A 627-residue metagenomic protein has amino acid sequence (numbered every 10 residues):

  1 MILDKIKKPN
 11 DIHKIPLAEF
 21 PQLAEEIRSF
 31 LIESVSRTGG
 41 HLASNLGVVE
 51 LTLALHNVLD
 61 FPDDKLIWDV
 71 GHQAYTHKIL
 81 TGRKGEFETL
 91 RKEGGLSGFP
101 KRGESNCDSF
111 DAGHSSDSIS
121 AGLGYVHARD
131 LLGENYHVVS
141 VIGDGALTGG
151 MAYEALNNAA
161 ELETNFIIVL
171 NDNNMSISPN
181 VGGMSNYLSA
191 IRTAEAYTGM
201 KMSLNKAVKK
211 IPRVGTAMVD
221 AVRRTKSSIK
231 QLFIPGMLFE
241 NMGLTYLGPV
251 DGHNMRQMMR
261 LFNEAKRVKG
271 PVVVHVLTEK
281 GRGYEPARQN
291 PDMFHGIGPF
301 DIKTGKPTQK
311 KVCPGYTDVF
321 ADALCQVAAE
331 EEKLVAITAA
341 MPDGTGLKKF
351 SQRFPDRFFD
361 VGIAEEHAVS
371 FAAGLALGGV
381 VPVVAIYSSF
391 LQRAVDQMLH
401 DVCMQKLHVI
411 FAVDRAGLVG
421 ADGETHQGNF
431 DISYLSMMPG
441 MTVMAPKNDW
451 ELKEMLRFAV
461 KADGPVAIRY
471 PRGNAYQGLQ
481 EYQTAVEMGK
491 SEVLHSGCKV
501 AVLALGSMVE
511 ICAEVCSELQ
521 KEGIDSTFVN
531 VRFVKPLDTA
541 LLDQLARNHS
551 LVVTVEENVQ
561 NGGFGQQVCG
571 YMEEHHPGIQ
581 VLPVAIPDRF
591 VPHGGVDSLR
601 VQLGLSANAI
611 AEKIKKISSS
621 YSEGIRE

Functional and structural regions predicted by a protein language model:
M1-L80, L244-M259, V272-T278: N-terminal amphipathic, basic-rich helices that act as targeting or association modules
L3, N174-F320: Long, well-ordered, tryptophan-enriched scaffold segments
H41-L162, Y316, K333-L334, T338-A339 (+2 more regions): Cofactor-binding active-site loop characterized by glycine-rich and histidine/acidic residues
K65, G270, T278-L391, Q397-L407 (+5 more regions): Non-catalytic terminal/interface segments that mediate subunit docking, oligomerization, and allosteric communication
E86-L96, E161-M175, A196-G199, C403-R415: A glycine-rich helix N-cap at a beta->alpha junction
M218-P286, H408-V413, I432-E481, A607-E627: Structural signature of the thiamine diphosphate
R260-N263, H295-G296, G305, G315-E330 (+4 more regions): Glycine-/acidic-rich phosphate or pyrophosphate-binding loops and their flanking alpha/beta elements
P299-K303, P307-V312, G420-D422, T442 (+1 more regions): Peripheral docking tails and interdomain loops at the edges of cofactor- or intermediate-handling domains
